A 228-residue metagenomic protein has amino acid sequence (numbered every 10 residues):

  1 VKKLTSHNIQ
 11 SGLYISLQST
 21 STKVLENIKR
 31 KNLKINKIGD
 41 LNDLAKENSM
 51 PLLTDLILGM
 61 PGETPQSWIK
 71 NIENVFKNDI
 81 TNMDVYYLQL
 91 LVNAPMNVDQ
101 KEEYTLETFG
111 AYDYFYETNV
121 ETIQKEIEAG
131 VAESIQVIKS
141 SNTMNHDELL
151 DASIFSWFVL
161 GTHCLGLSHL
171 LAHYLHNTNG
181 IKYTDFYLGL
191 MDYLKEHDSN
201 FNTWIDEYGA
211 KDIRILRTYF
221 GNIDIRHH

Functional and structural regions predicted by a protein language model:
V1-I181: A structural motif corresponding to the C-terminal lobe/cap of the Radical SAM core domain
H173, N177-H228: Terminal or standalone catalytic/regulatory effector modules within metabolic enzymes and repeat proteins
